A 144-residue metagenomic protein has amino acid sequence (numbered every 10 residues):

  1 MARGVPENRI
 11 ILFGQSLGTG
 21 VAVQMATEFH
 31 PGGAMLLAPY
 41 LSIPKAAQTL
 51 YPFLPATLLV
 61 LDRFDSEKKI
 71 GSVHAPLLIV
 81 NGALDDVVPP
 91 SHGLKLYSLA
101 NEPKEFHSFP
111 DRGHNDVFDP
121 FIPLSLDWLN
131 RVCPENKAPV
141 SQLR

Functional and structural regions predicted by a protein language model:
M1-R3, E7-F53: Primarily recognizes the serine-hydrolase "nucleophile elbow" in alpha/beta-hydrolase and SGNH/GDSL folds
M35, L78-V80, H107: Hydrophobic/aromatic beta-strand patches that form the interior of the parallel beta-sheet core in alpha/beta enzyme
P55-K69, H74-A75: Active-site nucleophile elbow and catalytic-triad environment of alpha/beta-hydrolase enzymes
S66, A75, P89-S98, F121: Short alpha-helix in the alpha/beta-hydrolase fold that links the catalytic acid
S72-H74, L78-D85: Short beta-strand/loop motif that positions the catalytic acidic residue of the alpha/beta-hydrolase fold
A83-V88, H114-D116: Acidic catalytic loop of the alpha/beta-hydrolase fold
L94-R144: C-terminal catalytic histidine-bearing segment of alpha/beta-hydrolase fold enzymes
